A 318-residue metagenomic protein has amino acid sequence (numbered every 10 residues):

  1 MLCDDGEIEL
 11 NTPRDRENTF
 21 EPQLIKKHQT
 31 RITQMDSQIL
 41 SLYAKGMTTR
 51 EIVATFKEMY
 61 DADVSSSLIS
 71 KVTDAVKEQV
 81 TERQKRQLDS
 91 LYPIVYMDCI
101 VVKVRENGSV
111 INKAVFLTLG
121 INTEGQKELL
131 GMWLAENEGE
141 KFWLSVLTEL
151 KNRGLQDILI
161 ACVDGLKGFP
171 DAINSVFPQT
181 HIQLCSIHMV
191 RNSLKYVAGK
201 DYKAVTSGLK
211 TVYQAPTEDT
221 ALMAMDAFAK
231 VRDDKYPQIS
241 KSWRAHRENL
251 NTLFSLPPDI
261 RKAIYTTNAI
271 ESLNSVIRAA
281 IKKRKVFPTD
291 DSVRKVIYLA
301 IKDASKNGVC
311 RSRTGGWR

Functional and structural regions predicted by a protein language model:
M1-T12: Structured, non-catalytic alpha/beta "coupling" segments that mediate domain-domain communication and provide generic
N11-R16, Q23-Q29, A62-S66, K71 (+5 more regions): RNase H-like nuclease fold core
Q34-G46: Short, amphipathic alpha-helical "recognition" segments used to contact nucleic acids or chromatin
R50-D61: DNA-recognition alpha helix
L91, K200-P216: A polyampholytic, Gly/Pro-enriched intrinsically disordered region
I160-K167, A172-S207: Conserved beta-strand -> loop -> alpha-helix junction used to position metal-binding or nucleic-acid-contacting
T211-R318: Acidic/histidine-rich catalytic cores and adjacent linkers of DNA breakage/strand-transfer/modification proteins
